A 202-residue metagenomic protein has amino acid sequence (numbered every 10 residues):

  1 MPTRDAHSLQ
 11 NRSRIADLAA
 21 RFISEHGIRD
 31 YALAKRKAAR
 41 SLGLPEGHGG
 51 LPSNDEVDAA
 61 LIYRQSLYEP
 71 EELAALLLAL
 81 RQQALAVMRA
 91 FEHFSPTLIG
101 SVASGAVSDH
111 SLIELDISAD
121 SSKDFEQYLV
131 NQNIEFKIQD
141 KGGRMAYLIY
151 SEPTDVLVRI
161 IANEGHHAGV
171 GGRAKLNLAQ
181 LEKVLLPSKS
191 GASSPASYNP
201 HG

Functional and structural regions predicted by a protein language model:
P2-I28, A32-D109, A119-G202: Catalytic core of pol beta-like nucleotidyltransferases
